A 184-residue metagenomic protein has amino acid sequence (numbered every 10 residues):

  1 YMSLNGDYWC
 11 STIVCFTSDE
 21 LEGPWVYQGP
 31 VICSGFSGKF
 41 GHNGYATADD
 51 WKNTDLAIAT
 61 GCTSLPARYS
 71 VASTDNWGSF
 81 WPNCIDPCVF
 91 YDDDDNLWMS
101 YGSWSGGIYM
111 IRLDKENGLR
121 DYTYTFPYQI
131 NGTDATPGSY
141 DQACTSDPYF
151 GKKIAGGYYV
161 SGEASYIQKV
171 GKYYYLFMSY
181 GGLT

Functional and structural regions predicted by a protein language model:
Y1-T184: Carbohydrate-active catalytic/glycan-binding domains of CAZyme proteins, especially the secreted or lumenal ectodomains
